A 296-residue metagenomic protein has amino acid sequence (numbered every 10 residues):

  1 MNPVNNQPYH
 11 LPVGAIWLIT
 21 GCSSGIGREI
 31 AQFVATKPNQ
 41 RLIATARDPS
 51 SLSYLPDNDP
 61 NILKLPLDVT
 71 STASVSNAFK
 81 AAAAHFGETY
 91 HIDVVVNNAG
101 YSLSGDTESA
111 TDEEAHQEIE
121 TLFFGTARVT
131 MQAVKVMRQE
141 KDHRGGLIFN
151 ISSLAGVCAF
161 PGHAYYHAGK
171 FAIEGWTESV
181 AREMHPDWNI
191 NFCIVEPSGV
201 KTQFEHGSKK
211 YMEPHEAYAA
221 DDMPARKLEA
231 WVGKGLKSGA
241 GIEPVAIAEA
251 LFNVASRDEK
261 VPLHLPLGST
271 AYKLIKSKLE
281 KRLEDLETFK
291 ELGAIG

Functional and structural regions predicted by a protein language model:
S23-S24: Conserved glycine-rich cofactor-binding loop
K37-S53: Conserved glycine-rich Rossmann-like NAD(P)H-binding loop of the short-chain dehydrogenase/reductase
D59-A73: Rossmann-fold cofactor-recognition segment
D106-T107, T111-E118: Substrate-binding pocket helix/loop in short-chain dehydrogenase/reductase
T130, G169: Active-site helix of classical SDR
S153: Residue(s) in the substrate-gating loop at a strand-loop-helix junction that position the organic substrate next
H185-V261: SDR active-site lid
